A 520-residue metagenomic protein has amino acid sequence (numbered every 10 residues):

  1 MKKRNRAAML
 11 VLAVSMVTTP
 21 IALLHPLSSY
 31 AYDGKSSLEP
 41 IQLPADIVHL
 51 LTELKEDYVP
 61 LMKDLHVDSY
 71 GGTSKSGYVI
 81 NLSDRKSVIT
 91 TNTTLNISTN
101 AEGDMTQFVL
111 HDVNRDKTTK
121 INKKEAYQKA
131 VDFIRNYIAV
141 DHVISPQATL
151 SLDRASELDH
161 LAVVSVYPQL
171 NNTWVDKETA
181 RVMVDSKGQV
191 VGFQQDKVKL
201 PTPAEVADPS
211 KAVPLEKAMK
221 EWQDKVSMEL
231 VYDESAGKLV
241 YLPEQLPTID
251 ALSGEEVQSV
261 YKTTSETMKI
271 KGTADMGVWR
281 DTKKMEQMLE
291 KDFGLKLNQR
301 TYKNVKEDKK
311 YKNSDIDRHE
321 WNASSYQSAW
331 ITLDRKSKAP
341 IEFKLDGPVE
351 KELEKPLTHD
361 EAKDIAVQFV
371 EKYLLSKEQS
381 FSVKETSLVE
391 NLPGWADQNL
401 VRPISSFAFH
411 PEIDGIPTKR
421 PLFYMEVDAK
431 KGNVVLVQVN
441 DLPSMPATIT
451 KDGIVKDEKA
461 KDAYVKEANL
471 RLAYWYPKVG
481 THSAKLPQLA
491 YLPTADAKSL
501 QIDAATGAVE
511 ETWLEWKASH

Functional and structural regions predicted by a protein language model:
K2-H520: Long, terminal "pre-/pro-" and other extracytoplasmic accessory regions that lie outside the mature folded/catalytic
